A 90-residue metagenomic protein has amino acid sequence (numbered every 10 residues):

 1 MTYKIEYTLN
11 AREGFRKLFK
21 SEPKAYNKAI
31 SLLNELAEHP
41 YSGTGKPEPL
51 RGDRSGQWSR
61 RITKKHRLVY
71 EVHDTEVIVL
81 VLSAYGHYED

Functional and structural regions predicted by a protein language model:
M1-K4, R12-N27, R60-R67, E71-D90: Enriched for short, Lys/Arg-rich terminal
K4-I5, G43: Residues that recognize and position ribonucleotide moieties
E13, S31-N34: Generic recognition of well-ordered alpha-helical segments within structured catalytic/regulatory domains
N34-R60: A short, surface-exposed loop/turn module that caps and links secondary-structure elements
